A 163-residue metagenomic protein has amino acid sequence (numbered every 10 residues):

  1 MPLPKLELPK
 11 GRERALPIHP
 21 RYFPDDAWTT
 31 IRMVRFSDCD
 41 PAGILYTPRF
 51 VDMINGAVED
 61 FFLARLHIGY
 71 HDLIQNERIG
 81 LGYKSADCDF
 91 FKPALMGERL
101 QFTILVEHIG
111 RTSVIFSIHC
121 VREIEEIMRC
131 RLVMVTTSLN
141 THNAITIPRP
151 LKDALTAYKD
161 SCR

Functional and structural regions predicted by a protein language model:
P2-K84, L139-R163: Hot-dog-fold acyl-thioester-processing enzymes
I31-R35, D89, V133: Generic structural detector for well-ordered beta-strands
F36, S117-H119, M134: Generic short beta-strand
I44-L45, T112-V114: Short glycine/proline-enriched turns and hinge-like loops at secondary-structure junctions
F62-S113, M128, V135: Hydrophobic beta-strand-centered segment that forms part of the acyl-chain substrate-binding groove
F91, H119-V121: Core beta-strand residues in small-molecule sensory/regulatory alpha/beta domains
C130-L132, P148: Short hydrophobic alpha-helix segments
